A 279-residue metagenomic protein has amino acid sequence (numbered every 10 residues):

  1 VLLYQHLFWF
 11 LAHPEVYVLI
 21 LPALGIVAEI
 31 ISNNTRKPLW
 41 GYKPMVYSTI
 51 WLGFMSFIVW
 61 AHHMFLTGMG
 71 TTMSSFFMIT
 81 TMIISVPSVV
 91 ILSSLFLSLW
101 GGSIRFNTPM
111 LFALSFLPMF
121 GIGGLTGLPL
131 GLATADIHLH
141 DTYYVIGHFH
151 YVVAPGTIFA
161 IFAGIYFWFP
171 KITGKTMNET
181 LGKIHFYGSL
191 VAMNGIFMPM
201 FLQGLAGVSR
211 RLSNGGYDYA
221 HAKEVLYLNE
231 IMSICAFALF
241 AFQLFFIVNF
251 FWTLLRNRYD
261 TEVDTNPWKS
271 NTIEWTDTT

Functional and structural regions predicted by a protein language model:
V1-A61, V90: Short helix-boundary/re-entrant hairpin motifs in multi-pass inner-membrane proteins
V1-F10, N34-L39, I58-M78, G101-G102 (+3 more regions): Membrane-interface interhelical loops and short amphipathic "cap" helices that link adjacent transmembrane segments
V1-H6, S209-E224, F251-T279: Extramembrane terminal tails and long inter-domain/linker segments of multi-pass membrane proteins
A12, F77-S85, K223-L239: The feature captures the catalytic groove of carbohydrate-active enzymes
Y17-G25, M82-S94, V152-G164, C235-V248: Hydrophobic cores of alpha-helical transmembrane segments in multi-pass inner/ER membrane proteins, independent
E29-K37, S93-G101, P170: C-terminal ends of transmembrane helices
L39-F54, L99-G127, Y143-I146, Y151-P155 (+2 more regions): Interfacial and helix-entry/exit segments of alpha-helical transmembrane bundles in multi-pass inner-membrane proteins
W51, H63-P118: Long, K/E/R/D-enriched contiguous segments that form extended
